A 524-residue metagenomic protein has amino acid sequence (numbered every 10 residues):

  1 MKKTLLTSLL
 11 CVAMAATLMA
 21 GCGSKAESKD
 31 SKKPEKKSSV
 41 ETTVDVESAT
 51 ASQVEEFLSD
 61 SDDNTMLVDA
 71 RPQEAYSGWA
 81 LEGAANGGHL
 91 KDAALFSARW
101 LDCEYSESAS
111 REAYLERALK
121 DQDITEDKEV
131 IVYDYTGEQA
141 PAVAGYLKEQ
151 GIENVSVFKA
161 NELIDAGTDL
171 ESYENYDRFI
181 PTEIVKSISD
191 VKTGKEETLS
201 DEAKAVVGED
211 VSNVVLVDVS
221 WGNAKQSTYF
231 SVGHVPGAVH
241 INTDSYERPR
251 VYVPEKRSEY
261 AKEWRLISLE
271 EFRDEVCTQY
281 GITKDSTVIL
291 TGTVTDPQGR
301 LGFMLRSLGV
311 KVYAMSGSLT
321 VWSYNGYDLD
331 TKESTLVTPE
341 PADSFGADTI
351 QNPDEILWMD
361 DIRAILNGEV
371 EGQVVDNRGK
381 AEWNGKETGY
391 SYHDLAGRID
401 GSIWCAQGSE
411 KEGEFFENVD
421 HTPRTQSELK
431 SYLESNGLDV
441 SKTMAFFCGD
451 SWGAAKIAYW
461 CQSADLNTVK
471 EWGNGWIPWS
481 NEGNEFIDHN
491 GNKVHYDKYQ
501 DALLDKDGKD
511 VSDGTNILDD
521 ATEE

Functional and structural regions predicted by a protein language model:
M1-L9: Bacterial N-terminal signal peptides that target proteins for export
V12-A16: Alpha-helical transmembrane segments
T17-G21: C-terminal motif of bacterial Sec signal peptides marking the signal peptidase cleavage site
C22-D63, Q73-V215, V219-Q373, N377-E524: Rhodanese-like catalytic fold shared by cysteine-dependent sulfurtransferases and DSP/PTP-type phosphatases
